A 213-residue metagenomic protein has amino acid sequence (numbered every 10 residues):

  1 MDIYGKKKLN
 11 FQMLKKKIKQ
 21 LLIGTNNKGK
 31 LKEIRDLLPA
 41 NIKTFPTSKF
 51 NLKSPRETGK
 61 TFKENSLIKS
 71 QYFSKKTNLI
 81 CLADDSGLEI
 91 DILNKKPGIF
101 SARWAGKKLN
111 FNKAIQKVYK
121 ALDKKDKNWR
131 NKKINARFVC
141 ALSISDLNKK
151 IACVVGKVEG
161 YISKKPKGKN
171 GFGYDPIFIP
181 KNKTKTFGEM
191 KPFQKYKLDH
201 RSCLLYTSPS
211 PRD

Functional and structural regions predicted by a protein language model:
D2-K7: Extreme N-terminal basic, low-complexity initiation segments that serve as generic localization/processing leaders
L9-F11: A compositionally biased, intrinsically disordered/low-complexity signal enriched for hydrophobic/aromatic residues
L14-G24, K28-S208: Anionic-ligand binding patches
P209-D213: A short, hydrophobic C-terminal helix/tail in secreted or cell-surface proteins
